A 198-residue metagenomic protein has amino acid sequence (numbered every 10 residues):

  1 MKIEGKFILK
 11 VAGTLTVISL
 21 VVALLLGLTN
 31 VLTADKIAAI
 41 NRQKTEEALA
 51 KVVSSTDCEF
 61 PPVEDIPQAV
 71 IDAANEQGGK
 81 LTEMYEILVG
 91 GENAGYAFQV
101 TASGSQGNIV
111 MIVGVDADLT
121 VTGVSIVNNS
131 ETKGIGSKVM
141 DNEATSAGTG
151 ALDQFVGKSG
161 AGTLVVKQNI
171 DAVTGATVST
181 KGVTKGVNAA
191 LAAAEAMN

Functional and structural regions predicted by a protein language model:
K2-N198: Flexible, solvent-exposed loop/hinge segments and secondary-structure transition points
